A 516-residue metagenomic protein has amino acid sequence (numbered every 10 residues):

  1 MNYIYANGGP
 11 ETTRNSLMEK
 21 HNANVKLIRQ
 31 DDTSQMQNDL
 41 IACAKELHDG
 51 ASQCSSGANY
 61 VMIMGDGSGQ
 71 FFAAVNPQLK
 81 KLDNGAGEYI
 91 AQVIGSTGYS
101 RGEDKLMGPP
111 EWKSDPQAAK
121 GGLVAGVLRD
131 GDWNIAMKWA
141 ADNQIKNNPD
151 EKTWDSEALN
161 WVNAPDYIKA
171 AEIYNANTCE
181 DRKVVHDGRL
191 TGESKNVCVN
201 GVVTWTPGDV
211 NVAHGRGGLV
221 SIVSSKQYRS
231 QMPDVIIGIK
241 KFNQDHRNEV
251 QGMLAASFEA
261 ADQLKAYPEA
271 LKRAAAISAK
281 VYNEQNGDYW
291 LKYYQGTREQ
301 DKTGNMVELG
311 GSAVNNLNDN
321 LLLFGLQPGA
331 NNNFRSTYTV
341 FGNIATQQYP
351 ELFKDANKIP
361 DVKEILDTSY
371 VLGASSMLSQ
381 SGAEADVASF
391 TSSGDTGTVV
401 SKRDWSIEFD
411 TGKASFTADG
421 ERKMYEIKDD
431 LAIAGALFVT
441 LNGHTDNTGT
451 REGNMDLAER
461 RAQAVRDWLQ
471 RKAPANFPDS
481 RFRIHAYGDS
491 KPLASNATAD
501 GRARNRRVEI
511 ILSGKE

Functional and structural regions predicted by a protein language model:
M1-A170, E180, G192, N200-T206 (+2 more regions): Short, glycine-/small- and polar/acidic-enriched structural segments that line small-molecule recognition paths
G8-S16, K20, Q35, D39-A42 (+15 more regions): Extracytoplasmic/secreted proteins, especially bacterial periplasmic and envelope-associated proteins
E19-A23, P77, M137, A141-I145 (+8 more regions): Sec-exported extracytoplasmic/periplasmic mature domains
I41-G57, N147-L159, I173-C198, Y293-N332 (+2 more regions): Surface-exposed intrinsically disordered loops and tails
D66-G67, N160, A164-Y289: Pocket-lining segment of extracytoplasmic ligand-binding domains
H246-L352: Secondary-structure end/capping motifs
I359-V439, A475, K515-E516: Periplasmic peptidoglycan-binding/tethering modules of Gram-negative envelope proteins
T445-E516: Periplasmic OmpA-like peptidoglycan-binding domain that tethers envelope proteins to the cell wall
